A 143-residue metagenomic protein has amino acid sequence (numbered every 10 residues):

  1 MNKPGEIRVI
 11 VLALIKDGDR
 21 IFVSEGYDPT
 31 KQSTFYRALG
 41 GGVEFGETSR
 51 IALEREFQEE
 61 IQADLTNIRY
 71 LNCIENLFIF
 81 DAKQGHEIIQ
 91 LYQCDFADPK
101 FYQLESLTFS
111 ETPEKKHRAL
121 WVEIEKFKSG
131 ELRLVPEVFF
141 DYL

Functional and structural regions predicted by a protein language model:
M1-F22, G42: Conserved N-terminal beta-strand and adjoining loop/helix that marks the start of the Nudix/MutT-like hydrolase domain
K3-I7, F35, A82-I88, P113-K116: A generic structural micro-feature
R8, K16, A38, L65 (+1 more regions): Short connector loops at helix/strand junctions that flank enzyme active sites, especially segments positioning acidic
K16-I21, E44-F45, N76-L77, Q93-F101: Short, charged/polar surface micro-motifs in flexible loops or helix N-caps
R20-E59: Conserved Nudix-box catalytic region and its N-terminal flanking loop in Nudix hydrolases and closely related
D64-C73: A short coil-to-beta-strand element that immediately follows conserved catalytic motifs
F78-E105, L120: Active-site-adjacent beta-strand/loop module that shapes the phosphate/pyrophosphate-binding cleft
Q103-D141: NUDIX/MutT-family hydrolases
